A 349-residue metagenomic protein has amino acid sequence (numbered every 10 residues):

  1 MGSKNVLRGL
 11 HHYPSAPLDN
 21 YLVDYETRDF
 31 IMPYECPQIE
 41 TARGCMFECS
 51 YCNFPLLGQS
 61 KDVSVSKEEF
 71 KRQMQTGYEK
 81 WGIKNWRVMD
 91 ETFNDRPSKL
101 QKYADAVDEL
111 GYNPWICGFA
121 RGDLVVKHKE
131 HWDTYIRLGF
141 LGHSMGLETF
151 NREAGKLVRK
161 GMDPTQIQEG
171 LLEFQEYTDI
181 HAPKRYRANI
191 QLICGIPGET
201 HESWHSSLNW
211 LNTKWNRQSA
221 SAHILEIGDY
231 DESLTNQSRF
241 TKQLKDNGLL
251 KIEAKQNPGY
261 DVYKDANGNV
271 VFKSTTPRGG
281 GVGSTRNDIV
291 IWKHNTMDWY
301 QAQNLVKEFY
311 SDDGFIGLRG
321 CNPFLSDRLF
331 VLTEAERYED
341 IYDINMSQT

Functional and structural regions predicted by a protein language model:
M1-L7: Glycine-rich beta-alpha loop elements in corrinoid/cobalamin-binding modules across cobalamin-dependent enzymes
P14-K184, C194: Radical SAM [4Fe-4S] cluster-binding motif and immediate context
T27, L249-Q256, D261-T349: Radical SAM enzyme core and accessory elements
K80-W81, L110, L138, E173-A188 (+3 more regions): A structural motif corresponding to the C-terminal end of an alpha-helix and its immediate exit/capping segment
E91-D95, R121, G195-G198, H223-L234: Short, solvent-exposed turn/loop segments enriched in Gly/Ser/Thr/Pro and often Arg
H131, P197-K214: Catalytic cores of alpha/beta
T134-G142, L208-H223: Structural recognition of alpha->loop->beta junctions
S207, E232-K255: Aromatic- and acidic-residue-enriched segments that line the glycan-binding/catalytic groove of carbohydrate-active
